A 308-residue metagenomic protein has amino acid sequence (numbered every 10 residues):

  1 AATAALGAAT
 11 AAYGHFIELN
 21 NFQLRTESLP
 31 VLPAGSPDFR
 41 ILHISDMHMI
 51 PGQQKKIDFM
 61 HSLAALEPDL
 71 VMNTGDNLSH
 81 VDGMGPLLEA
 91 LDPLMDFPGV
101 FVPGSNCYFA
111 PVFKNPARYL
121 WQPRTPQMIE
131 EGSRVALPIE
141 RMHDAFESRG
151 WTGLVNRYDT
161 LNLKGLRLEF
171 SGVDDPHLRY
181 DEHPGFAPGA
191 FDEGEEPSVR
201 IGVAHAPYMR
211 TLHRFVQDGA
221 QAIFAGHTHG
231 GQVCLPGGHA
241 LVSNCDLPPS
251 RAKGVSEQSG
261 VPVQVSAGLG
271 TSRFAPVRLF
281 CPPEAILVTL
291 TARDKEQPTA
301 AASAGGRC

Functional and structural regions predicted by a protein language model:
A4, T10, F16-L24, E257-C308: Acidic, His/Gly-rich catalytic cores of divalent-metal-dependent hydrolytic chemistry
L6-A90, A110: N-terminal active-site segment of His-dependent metallophosphoesterases
P30-L42, W151-T152, Y158-F170, E195-V199 (+2 more regions): Beta-strand-turn-beta hairpins that frame and shape the catalytic cleft of phosphate-ester-processing enzymes
I41-I57, L78-H80, Y108-M128, R179-E182 (+2 more regions): Acidic/histidine-rich helix-loop elements that form or flank divalent-metal/phosphate-binding sites at the catalytic
H43-S45, L70-D76, G99-S105, L154-R157 (+3 more regions): Active-site neighborhood of phospho(di)ester-bond hydrolases with catalytic His/Asp-centered motifs
K55-N162: Core catalytic region of metal-dependent phosphoesterases/phosphodiesterases, especially metallo-beta-lactamase-like
K114-W151, V155-Y158, L163-A204, M209-H213 (+1 more regions): Binuclear metal-dependent hydrolase catalytic cores centered on His/Asp/Glu-rich metal-binding motifs
P207-I286: Conserved beta-sheet core of the metallophosphoesterase superfamily
